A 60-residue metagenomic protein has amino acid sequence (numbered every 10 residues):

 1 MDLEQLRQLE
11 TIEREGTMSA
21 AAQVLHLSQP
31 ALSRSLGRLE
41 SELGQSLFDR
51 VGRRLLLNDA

Functional and structural regions predicted by a protein language model:
L9: Short, basic/aromatic recognition patches that contact phosphate-bearing ligands
I12-S28: Short helix-boundary/capping micro-motifs
T17-M18, L36, R50: Helix-turn-helix DNA-binding elements, focusing on the entry/boundary residues of the two helices that contact DNA
V24-L25, L36, L43: Core residues of bacterial helix-turn-helix
E40-L57: A short LG(V/I)-centered, amphipathic sequence patch enriched for acidic residue(s) preceding the LG motif
